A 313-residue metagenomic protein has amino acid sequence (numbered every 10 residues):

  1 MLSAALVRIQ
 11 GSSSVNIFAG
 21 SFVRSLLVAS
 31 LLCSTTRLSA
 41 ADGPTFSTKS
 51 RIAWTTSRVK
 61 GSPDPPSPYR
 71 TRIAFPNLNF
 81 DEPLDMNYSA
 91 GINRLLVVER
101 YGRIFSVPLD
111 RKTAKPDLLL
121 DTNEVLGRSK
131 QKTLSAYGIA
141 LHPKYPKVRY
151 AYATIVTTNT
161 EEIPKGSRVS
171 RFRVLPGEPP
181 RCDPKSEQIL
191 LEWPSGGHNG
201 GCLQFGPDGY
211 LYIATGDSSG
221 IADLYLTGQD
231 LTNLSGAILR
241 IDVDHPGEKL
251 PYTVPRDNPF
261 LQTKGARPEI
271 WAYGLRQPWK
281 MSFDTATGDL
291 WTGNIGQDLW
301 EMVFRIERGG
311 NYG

Functional and structural regions predicted by a protein language model:
M1-G20: N-terminal secretory signal peptides that target proteins for export/translocation
R24-S34: Bacterial N-terminal signal peptides
A41-A222, K280-F283, G288-G296: Acidic, Gly/Ser/Thr-rich repeat motifs that build Ca2+-stabilized beta-propeller blades
V107-K112, F172-R181, I241-L250, I306-G313: Short loop/turn segments immediately following beta-strands, especially the blade-tip and inter-blade linker loops
I221-N233: Acidic/polar, solvent-exposed loop segments in beta-strand-rich repeat domains
K264-E307: Repeat-solenoid scaffold signature
